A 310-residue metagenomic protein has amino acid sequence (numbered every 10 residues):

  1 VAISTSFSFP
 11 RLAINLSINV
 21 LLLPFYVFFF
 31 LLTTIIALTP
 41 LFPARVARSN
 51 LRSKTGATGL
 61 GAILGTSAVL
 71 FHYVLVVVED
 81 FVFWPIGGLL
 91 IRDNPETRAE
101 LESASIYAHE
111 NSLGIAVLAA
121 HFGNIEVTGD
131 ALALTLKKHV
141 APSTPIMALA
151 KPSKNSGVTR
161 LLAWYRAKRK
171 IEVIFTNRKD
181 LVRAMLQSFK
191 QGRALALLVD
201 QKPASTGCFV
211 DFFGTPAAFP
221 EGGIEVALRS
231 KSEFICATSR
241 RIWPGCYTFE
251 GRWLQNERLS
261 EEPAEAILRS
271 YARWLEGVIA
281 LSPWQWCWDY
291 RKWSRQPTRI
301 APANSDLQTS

Functional and structural regions predicted by a protein language model:
V1-A119, N124, L161, K168: Membrane-anchoring hydrophobic helices of lipid-metabolizing enzymes
V1-F9, P142, R299-S310: Short, low-complexity, intrinsically disordered N-terminal peptides in bacterial proteins
I3, A37, N94, K151-P152 (+3 more regions): A generic secondary-structure micro-motif detector that highlights 1-2 residue hydrophobic/ambivalent hotspots embedded
I14, R48-S49, S105, G129 (+4 more regions): Short glycine-/small-residue-rich flexible loop motifs, especially phosphate/cofactor-binding loops
T34-I35, L149-A150, E172, F209-F212 (+1 more regions): Short, contiguous strand/loop micro-motifs
A44-R45, N155-S156, A217-P220: Active-site metal-coordination segments of metallo-dependent hydrolases
H109, G114, L134, K168 (+1 more regions): Non-catalytic C-terminal accessory region of glycerolipid acyltransferases and related lyso-lipid remodeling enzymes
L113-N177, S205-C208: Catalytic core of membrane glycerolipid acyltransferases/transacylases, capturing the structured, soluble-facing
